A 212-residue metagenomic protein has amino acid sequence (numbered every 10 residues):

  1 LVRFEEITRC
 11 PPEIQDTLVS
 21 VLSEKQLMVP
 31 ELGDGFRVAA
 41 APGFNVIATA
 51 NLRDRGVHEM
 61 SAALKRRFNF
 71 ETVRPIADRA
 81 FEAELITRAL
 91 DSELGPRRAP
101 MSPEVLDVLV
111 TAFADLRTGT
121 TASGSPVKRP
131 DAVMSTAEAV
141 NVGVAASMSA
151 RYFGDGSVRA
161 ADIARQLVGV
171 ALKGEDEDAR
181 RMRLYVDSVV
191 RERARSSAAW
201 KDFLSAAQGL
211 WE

Functional and structural regions predicted by a protein language model:
L1-F4, T8-R9, Q26-M28, V46-L52 (+1 more regions): Conserved catalytic/coupling elements of P-loop NTPase cores
L1-S23, V57-L64, R79-E82: Conserved AAA+/SF3 P-loop NTPase catalytic/coupling segment centered on the Walker-B
E5, L18, T49, F68 (+1 more regions): Conserved RecA-like P-loop NTPase ATPase core
P11, P30-T49: AAA+/SF3 P-loop NTPase mechanochemical coupling elements
V21-L22, F68, F113: Hydrophobic aliphatic residues
P42, V57-I76: A short helix-turn-beta junction within AAA+ P-loop NTPase domains corresponding to the substrate/partner-engaging
A83, A89-D162: Conserved AAA+ ATPase small/helical "lid" subdomain
R151-E212: C-terminal engagement/docking regions of AAA+ P-loop ATPases
